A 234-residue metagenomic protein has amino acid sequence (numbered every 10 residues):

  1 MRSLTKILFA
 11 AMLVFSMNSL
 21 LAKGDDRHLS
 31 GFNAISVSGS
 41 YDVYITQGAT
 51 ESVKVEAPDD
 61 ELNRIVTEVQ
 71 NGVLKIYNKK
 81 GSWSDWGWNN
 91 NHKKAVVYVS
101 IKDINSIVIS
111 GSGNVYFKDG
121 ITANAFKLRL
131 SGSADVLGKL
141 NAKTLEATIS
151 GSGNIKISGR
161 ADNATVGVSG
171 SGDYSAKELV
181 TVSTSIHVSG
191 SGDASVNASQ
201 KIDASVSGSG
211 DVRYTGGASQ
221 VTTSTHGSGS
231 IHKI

Functional and structural regions predicted by a protein language model:
L4-A10, S19-S110, N114-R129, K139-T144 (+4 more regions): Acidic (Asp/Glu) and glycine-rich low-complexity loops/linkers that are typically intrinsically disordered
V43, W83, V115-Y116, D135-V136 (+4 more regions): Short beta-strands and strand-coil junctions in structured, solvent-facing domains, enriched
D135, E146-T148: Mid-length scaffold segments of soluble, non-membrane domains
I155-I234: Short, surface-exposed interaction patches in beta-rich subdomains that mediate adhesion/assembly near membranes
